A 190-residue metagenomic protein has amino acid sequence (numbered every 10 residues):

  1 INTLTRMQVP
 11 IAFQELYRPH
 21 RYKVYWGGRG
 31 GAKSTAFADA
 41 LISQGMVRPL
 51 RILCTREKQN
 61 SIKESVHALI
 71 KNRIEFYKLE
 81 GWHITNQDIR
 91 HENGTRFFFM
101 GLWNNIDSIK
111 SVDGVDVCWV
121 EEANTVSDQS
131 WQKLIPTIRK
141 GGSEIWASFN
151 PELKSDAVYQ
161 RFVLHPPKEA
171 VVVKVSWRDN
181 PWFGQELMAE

Functional and structural regions predicted by a protein language model:
I1-E190: Short, flexible loop motifs at catalytic/binding sites
